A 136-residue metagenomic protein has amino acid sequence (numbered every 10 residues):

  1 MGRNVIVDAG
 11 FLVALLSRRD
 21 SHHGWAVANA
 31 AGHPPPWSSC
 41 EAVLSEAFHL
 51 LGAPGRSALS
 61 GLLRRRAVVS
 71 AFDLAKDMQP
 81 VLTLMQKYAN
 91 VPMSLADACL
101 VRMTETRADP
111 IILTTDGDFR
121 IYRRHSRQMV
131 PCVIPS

Functional and structural regions predicted by a protein language model:
M1-D20: Metal-dependent nucleic-acid phosphoesterase active-site entry motif
G2-N4, R107-S136: Acidic, PIN/NYN-like endoribonuclease modules and their adjacent C-terminal/linker elements
I6-V7, W25-P54, L63, S70-D73: PIN/NYN-family metal-dependent endoribonuclease catalytic core
A9, L59-A67, R124: Terminal helix-to-tail segments of small alpha-helical proteins
L12, L44, F119-R120: A generic structural signal for short hydrophobic patches within well-formed alpha-helices
A14-L16, L50, Y122: Residues that scaffold the ATP/ADP-binding catalytic core of kinase and kinase-like folds
L16-H22, A53-S57, E105-L113: Short helix-capping/linker segments at secondary-structure and domain boundaries
A71-I112, G117, I121: Active-site neighborhoods of divalent-metal-dependent phosphate/nucleic-acid chemistry enzymes
